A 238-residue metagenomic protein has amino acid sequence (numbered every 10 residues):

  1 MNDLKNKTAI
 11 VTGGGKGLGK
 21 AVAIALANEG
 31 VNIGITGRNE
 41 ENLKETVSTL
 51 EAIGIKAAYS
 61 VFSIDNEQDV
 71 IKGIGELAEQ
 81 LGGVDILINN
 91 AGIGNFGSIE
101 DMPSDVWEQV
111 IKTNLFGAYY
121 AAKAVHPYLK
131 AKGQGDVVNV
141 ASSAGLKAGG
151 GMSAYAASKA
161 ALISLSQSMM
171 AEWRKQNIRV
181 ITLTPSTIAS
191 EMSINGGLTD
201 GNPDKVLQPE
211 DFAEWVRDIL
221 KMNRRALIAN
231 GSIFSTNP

Functional and structural regions predicted by a protein language model:
G15-G17: Conserved glycine-rich cofactor-binding loop
E40-E41, V61-G73, S104: The beta1-alpha1 cofactor-binding region of Rossmann-like NAD(H)/NADP(H)-dependent oxidoreductases
S98-I99, V106-E108: Substrate-binding pocket helix/loop in short-chain dehydrogenase/reductase
A122, S158: Active-site helix of classical SDR
P127, A171-K175: Alpha-helical segment proximal to the catalytic Tyr-Lys
S142: Residue(s) in the substrate-gating loop at a strand-loop-helix junction that position the organic substrate next
I178, T182-L183, S190, D200-P238: C-terminal helical subdomain
